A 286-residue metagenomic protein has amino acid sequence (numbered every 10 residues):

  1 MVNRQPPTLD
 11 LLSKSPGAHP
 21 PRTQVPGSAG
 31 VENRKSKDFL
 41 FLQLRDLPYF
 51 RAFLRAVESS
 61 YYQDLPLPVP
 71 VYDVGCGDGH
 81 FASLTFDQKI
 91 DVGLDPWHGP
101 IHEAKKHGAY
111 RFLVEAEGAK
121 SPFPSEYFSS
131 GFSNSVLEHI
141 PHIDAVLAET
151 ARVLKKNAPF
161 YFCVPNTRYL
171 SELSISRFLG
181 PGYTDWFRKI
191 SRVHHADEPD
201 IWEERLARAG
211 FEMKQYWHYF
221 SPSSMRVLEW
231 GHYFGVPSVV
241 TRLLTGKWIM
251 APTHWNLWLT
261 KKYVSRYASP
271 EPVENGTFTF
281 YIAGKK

Functional and structural regions predicted by a protein language model:
V2-P124, S130-F132, V273-F280: Conserved N-terminal segment of class I S-adenosyl-L-methionine
S15, R177, Q215-K286: A C-terminal cap/extension of S-adenosyl-L-methionine-dependent methyltransferases that defines the acceptor-substrate
S130-P141: A short SAM/SAH-binding and catalytic strip from SAM-dependent methyltransferases
I140-A145, E172: Short N-terminal helix/helix-N-cap motif within the alpha/beta-hydrolase-1
D144-P159: A short glycine-rich, Lys/Arg-flanked "PGG" loop and its adjoining helix->strand segment in the class I
Y161-T184: Conserved class I S-adenosyl-L-methionine
Y183-I201: Acceptor-substrate binding/catalytic loop of class I
W202-W217: A SAM-dependent methyltransferase catalytic signature shared across enzymes that methylate proteins
